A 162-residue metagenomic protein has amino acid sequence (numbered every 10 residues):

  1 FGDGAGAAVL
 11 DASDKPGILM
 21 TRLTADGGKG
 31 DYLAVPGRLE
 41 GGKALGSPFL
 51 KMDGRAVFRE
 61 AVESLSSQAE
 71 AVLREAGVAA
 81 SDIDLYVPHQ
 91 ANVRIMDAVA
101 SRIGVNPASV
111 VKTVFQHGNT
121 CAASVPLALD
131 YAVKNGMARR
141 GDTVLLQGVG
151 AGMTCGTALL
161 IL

Functional and structural regions predicted by a protein language model:
F1-R59, E63, S67, V149 (+1 more regions): Condensing-enzyme catalytic core mediating Claisen C-C bond formation in acyl metabolism
S47-F49, R74-G77, N106-A108: A short alpha-helix capping/helix-coil boundary motif
D53-R55, A80-D82, T113-V114: A short, structure-level motif marking secondary-structure boundaries and short turns
S64-E75, A98, R102, A128: Phosphate/ATP-binding catalytic cores across multiple sugar-kinase/actin-like superfamilies, primarily ASKHA
S67-D84, A132-M137: Phosphate/pyrophosphate-binding loops at sites that engage ATP/ADP/AMP, CoA/4′-phosphopantetheine, polyphosphate
D84-L162: Claisen-condensing/thiolase-fold acyl-transfer catalytic domains that form or cleave C-C bonds in fatty acid
